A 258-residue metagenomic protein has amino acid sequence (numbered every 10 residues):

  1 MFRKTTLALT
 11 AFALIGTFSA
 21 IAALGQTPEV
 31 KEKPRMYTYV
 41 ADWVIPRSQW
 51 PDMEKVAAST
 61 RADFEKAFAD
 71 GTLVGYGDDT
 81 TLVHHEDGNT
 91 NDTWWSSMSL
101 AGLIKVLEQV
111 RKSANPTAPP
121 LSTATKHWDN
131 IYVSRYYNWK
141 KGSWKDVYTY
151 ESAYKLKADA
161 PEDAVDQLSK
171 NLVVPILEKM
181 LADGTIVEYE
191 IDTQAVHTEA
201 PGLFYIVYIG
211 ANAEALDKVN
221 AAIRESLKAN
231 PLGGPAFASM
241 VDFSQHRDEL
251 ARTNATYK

Functional and structural regions predicted by a protein language model:
M1-T10: Bacterial N-terminal signal peptides that target proteins for export
T10-S19: Bacterial N-terminal signal peptides
L24-S113, P119-K258: Short S/T/G/P-rich N-terminal loop/turn motif that feeds into the first structured element of a domain
